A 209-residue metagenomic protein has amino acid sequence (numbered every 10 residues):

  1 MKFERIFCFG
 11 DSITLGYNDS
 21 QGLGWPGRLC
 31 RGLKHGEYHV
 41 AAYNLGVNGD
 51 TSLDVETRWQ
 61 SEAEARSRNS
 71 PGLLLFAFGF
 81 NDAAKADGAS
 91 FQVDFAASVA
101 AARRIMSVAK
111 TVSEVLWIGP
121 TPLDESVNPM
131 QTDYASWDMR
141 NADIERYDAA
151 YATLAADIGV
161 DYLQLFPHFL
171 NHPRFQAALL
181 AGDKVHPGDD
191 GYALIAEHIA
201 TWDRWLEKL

Functional and structural regions predicted by a protein language model:
M1-N48, S52-L53, R58-S70, L74: Serine-esterase "nucleophile elbow" of acetyl-processing enzymes
K2, D54-L209: Alpha-helical cap/lid subdomain in secreted, periplasmic, or secretory-pathway luminal O-acyl-processing enzymes
